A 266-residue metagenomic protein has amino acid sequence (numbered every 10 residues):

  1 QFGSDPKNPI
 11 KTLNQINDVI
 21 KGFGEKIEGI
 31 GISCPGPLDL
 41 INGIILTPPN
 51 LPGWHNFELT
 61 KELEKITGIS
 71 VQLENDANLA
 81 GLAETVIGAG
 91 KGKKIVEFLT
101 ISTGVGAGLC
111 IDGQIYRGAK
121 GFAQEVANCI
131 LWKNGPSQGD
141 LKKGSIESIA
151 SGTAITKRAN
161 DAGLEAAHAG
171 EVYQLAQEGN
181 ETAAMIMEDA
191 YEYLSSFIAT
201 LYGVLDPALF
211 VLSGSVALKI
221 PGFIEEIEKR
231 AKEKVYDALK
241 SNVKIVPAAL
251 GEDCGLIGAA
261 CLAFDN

Functional and structural regions predicted by a protein language model:
Q1-G29, L38-I44, K61-V71, A83-K93 (+1 more regions): ATP-binding/phosphotransfer module of carbohydrate and carboxylate kinases, centering on a glycine-rich
F2-D5, G53-W54, A123-E125: A short acidic/small-residue loop/turn micro-motif
C34, I41, N75, I111-D112: A cytosolic small-molecule/anion-sensing beta-strand core signal
I45-W54: A charged helix-plus-loop insertion that forms the helical arch/lid used to bind and gate nucleic-acid substrates
D76, S102, A259: Active-site glycine-centered loops adjacent to acidic/histidine catalytic or metal-binding residues that shape
L79: Short, glycine/acidic-enriched loop or turn micro-motifs at the edges of active sites
K93-I146: Glycine-rich phosphate-binding loop of actin/hexokinase-like ATP-binding domains
